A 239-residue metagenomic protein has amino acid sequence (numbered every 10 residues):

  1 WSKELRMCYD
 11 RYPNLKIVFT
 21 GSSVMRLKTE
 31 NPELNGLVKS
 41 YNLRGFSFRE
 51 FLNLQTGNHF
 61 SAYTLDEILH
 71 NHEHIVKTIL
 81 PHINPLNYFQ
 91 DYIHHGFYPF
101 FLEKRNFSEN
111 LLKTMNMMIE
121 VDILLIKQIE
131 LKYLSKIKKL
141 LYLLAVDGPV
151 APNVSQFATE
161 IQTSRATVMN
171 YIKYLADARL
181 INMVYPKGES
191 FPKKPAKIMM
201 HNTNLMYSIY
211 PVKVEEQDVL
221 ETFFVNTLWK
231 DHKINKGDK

Functional and structural regions predicted by a protein language model:
W1-L5, T29-N31: Conserved ATPase-coupling elements of RecA-like P-loop NTPase cores
L5, T20, F51, G96 (+3 more regions): Conserved RecA-like P-loop NTPase ATPase core
Y9-E30, L175: Sensor-1/coupling segment of RecA-like P-loop NTPase cores
V18, K39-Y41, M199: Hydrophobic/aromatic beta-strand patches that form the interior of the parallel beta-sheet core in alpha/beta enzyme
S22, K28-I137, L141, A145: Interdomain motor-coupling "hinge/lid" segment immediately C-terminal to the ATP-binding subdomain of NTP-driven enzymes
L102-K239: Accessory nucleic acid-recognition modules appended to NTPase machines
